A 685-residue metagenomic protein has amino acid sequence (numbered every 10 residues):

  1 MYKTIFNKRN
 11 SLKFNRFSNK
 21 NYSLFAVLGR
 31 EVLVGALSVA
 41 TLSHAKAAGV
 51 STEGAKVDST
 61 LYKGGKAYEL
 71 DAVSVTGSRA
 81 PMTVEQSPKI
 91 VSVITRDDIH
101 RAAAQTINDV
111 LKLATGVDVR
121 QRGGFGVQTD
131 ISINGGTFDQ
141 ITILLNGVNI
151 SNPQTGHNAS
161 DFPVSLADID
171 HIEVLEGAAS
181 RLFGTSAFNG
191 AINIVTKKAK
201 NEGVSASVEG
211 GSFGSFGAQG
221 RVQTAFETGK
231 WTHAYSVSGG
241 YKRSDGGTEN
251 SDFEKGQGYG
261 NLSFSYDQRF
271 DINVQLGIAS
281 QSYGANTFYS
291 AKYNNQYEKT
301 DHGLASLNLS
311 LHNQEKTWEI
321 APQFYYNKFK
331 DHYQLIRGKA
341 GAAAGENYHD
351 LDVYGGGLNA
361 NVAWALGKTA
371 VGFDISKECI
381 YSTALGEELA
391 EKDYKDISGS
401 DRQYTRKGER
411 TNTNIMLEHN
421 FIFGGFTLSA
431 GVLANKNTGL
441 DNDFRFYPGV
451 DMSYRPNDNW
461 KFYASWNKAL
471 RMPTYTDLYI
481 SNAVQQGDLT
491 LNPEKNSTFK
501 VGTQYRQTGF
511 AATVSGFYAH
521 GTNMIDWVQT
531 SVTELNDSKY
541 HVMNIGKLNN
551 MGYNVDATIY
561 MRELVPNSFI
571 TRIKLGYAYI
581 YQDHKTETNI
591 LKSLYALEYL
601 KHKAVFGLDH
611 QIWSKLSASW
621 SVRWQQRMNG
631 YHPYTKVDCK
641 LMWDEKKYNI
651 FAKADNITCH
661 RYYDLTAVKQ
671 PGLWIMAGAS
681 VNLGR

Functional and structural regions predicted by a protein language model:
Y2-T4, T522-N523, W527, C639-R685: C-terminal beta-signal and adjacent terminal beta-strands/loops of Gram-negative outer-membrane beta-barrel proteins
E69-H100, D130, Y259: N-terminal periplasmic "start-of-domain" segments of outer-membrane beta-barrel proteins
N108, K112-V148: Extracytoplasmic beta-strand/coil segments of soluble accessory domains associated with Gram-negative outer-membrane
N149-E176, I194-K197: Short acidic/polar hinge/loop motifs at secondary-structure boundaries that mediate gating or recognition
A191, T196-F226, G239, S244-S251 (+1 more regions): Short strand-turn segments of transmembrane beta-barrel domains in outer membranes, especially the first one or two
S244-S251, K255, R269-I320, F324-V353: Flexible loop and strand-edge segments within Gram-negative outer membrane beta-barrel domains
Y289-N313, H349-L351, D441, R455 (+5 more regions): Outer-membrane beta-barrel signature, preferentially recognizing the C-terminal barrel domain of Gram-negative
I422, F426-T427, Y518-H520, H541-R627 (+2 more regions): Gram-negative outer-membrane beta-barrel transporters
